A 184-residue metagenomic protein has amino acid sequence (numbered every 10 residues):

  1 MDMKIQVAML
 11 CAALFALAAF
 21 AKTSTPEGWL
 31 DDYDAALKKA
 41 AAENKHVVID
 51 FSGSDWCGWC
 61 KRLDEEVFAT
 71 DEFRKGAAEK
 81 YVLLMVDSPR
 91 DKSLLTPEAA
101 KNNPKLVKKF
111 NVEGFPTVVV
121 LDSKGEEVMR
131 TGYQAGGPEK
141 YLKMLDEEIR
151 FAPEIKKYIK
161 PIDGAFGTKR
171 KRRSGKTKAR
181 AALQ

Functional and structural regions predicted by a protein language model:
M1-M9: Bacterial N-terminal signal peptides that target proteins for export
A8-A18: Bacterial N-terminal signal peptides
L17-E27: Bacterial Sec-dependent signal peptides at the C-terminal "C-region" and cleavage site
E27-L30, S52-G53, E66-K101, F115: Thiol-based oxidoreductase modules, predominantly thioredoxin-like and allied folds used for disulfide exchange
D31-F73: Local sequence-structure signature of Cys/Sec-based thiol-disulfide redox active-site neighborhoods
E43-V47, E79-M85, E113-P116, S123-E126: Loop/turn elements at helix/coil->beta-strand transitions in domains of secreted/extracellular proteins
E66-F68, K105-E154: Non-catalytic, surface beta->alpha helical segment in thiol-disulfide oxidoreductase systems
Q134-Q184: Thiol-/selenol-based redox modules, centered on thioredoxin-like and closely related oxidoreductase domains
